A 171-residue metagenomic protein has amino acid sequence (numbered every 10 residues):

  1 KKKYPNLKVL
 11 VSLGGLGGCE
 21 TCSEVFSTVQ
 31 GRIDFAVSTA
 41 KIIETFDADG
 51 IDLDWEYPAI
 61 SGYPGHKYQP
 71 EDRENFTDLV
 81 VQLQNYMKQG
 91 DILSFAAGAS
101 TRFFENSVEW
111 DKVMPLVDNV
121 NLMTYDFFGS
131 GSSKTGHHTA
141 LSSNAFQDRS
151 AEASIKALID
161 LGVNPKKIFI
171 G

Functional and structural regions predicted by a protein language model:
K1-I43: Glycan-recognition patch characteristic of GH18 chitinases/ENGases and related GlcNAc/peptidoglycan-binding proteins
Y4-P5, F46, Q89-G90: Helix C-cap/helix->beta junction micro-motif
L10, D47, D52-D54, N121 (+1 more regions): Conserved beta-strand positions in the central sheet of alpha/beta enzyme cores
G15-L16, I51, H137: Gly/Ser/Thr-rich helix-start
F35, T39-I43, D47-D52, E56-S61 (+2 more regions): Serine-hydrolase-like catalytic core of hydrolytic proteins
P58-G171: Substrate-binding surface in catalytic domains of secreted glycosidases
